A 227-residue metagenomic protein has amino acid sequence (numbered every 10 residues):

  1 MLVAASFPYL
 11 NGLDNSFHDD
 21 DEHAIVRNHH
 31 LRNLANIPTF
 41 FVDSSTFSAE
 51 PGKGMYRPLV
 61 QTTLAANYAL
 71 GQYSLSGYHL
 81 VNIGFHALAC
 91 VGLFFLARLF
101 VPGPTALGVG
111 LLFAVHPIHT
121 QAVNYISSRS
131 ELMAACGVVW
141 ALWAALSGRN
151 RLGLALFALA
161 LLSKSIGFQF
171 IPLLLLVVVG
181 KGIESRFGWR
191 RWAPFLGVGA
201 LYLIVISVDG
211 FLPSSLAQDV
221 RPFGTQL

Functional and structural regions predicted by a protein language model:
M1-L227: Polytopic membrane enzymes that build or remodel cell-surface glycoconjugates and lipids
